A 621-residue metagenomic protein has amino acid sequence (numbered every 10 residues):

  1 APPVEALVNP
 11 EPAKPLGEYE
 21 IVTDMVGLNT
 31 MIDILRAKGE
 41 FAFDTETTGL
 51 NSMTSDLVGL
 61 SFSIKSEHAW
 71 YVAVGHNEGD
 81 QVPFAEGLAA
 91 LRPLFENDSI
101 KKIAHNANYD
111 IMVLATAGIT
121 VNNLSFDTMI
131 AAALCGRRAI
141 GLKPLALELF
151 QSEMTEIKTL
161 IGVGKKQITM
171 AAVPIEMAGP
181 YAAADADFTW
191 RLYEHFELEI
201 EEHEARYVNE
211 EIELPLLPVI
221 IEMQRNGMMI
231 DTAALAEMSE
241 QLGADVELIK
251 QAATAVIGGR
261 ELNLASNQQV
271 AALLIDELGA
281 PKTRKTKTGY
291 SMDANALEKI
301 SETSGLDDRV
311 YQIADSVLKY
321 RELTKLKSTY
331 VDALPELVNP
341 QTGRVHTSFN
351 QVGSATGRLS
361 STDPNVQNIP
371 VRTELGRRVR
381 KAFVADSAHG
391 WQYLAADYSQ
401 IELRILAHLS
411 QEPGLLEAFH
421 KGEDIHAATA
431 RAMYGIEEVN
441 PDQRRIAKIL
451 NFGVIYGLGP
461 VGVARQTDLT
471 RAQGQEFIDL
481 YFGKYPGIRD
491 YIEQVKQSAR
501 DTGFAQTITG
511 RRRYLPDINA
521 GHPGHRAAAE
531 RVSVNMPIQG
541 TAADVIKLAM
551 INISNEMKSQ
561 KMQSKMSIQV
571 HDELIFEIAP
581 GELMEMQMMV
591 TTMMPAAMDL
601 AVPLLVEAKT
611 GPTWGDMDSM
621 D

Functional and structural regions predicted by a protein language model:
A1-H76, R137, L145, L149 (+9 more regions): Conserved "right-hand" nucleotidyltransferase catalytic core of DNA-directed polymerases
T23, K65-K102: Nucleic-acid-processing active sites and adjacent nucleic-acid-binding tracks, predominantly divalent metal-dependent
A42, S99-A107, Y393-A395: Acidic beta-strand-to-loop metal/phosphate-binding motif
W70-L88, L359-S387, Q400-D424, T592: Extended active-site and interfacial segments that coordinate phosphate-rich ligands in large catalytic machineries
A115-S125, R138-K143, Y207, E412-L416: A short alpha->loop->secondary-structure connector
A117, E237-Q268, D479-Q497, G581-D621: Polymerase palm active-site segment centered on the conserved acidic dipeptide of motif C
T120-R137, L142, L149, G422-H426: Conserved beta-strand -> loop -> alpha-helix junction used to position metal-binding or nucleic-acid-contacting
I168-A171, P218, E222-R225, N339-T347 (+6 more regions): Conserved catalytic core of nucleic-acid polymerases
